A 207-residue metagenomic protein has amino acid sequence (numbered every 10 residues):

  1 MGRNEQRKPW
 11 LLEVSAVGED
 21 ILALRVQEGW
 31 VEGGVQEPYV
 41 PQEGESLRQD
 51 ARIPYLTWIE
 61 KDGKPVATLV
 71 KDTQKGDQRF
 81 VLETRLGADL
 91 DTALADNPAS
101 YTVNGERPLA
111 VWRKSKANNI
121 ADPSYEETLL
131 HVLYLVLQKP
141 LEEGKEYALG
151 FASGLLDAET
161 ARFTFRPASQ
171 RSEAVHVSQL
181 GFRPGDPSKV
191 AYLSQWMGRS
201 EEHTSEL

Functional and structural regions predicted by a protein language model:
G2-A88, A174-E201: Contiguous beta-strand segments within globular domains
I21, V40-T164, S205: Acidic, low-complexity Ser/Thr/Gly/Pro-rich repeat segments typical of extracellular/periplasmic and surface-exposed
L141-E143, S169, G185: Solvent-exposed loop and beta-edge segments used for protein-protein assembly and interaction
F163-A174: Proline/serine/threonine-rich low-complexity linkers at boundaries of modular beta-sandwich domains
E201-L207: Residue-level detector of conserved catalytic or cofactor/ligand-binding positions in enzyme active sites
